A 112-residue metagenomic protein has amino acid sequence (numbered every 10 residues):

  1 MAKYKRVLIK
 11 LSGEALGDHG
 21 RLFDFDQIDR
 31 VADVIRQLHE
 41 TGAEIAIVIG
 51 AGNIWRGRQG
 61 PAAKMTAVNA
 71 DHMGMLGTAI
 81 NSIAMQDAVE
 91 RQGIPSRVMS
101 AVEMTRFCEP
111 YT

Functional and structural regions predicted by a protein language model:
M1-I45: N-terminal glycine-/serine-/threonine-rich phosphate-binding loop
Y4-L8, R56-R58, A88: Short hydrophobic/aromatic-rich motifs at helix boundaries and adjacent loops
I9, A46-G50, S96-S100: General beta-strand structural signal in soluble alpha/beta enzymes
A15-G17, G52-G57, T105-R106: Short, active-site-adjacent cap segments at secondary-structure transitions
H19-R21, Q59-A62: Short acidic, glycine/proline-rich loop/turn micro-motifs
D29-R30, Q37-H39, E44-I45, A51-R58 (+1 more regions): N-terminal active-site beta-alpha-beta segment that forms phosphate/nucleotide-binding and substrate-recognition loops
G60-T112: Ligand-binding beta-strand-loop-alpha-helix segment within the catalytic cores of soluble metabolic enzymes
